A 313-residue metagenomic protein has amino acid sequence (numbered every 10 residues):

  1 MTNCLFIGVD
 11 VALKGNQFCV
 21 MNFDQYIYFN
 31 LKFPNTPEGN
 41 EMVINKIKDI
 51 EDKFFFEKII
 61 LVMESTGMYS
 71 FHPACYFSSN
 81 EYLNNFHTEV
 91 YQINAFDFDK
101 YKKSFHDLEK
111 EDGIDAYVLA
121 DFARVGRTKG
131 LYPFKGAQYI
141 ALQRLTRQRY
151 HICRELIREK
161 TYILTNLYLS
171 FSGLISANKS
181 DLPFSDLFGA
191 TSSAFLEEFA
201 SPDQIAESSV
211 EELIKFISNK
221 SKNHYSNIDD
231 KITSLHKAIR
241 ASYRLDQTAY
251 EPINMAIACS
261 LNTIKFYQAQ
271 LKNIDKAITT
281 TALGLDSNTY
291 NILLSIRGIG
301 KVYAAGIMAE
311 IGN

Functional and structural regions predicted by a protein language model:
M1-N313: A detector of single, family-specific signature residues that are central to catalytic or substrate-handling motifs
